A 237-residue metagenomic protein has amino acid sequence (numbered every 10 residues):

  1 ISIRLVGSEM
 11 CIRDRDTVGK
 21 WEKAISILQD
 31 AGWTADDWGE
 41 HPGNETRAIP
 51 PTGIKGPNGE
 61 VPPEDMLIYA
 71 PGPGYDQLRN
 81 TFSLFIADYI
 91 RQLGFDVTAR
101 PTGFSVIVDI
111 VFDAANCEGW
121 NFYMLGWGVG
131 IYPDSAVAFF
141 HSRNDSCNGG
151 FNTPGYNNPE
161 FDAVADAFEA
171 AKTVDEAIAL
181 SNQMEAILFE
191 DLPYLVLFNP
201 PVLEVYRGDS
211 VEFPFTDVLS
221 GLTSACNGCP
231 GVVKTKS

Functional and structural regions predicted by a protein language model:
I1-E9: Positively charged, low-complexity/disordered segments
V6, A48-P51, Y69-A70, S142 (+1 more regions): Disulfide-bonded cysteine motifs in exported proteins
S8, R13, W21-S26, Q77-D88 (+1 more regions): Detector for C-terminal structural segments
R13-W21, A31-V129, T153, V202: Ligand/substrate-recognition segments at binding pockets and active sites
